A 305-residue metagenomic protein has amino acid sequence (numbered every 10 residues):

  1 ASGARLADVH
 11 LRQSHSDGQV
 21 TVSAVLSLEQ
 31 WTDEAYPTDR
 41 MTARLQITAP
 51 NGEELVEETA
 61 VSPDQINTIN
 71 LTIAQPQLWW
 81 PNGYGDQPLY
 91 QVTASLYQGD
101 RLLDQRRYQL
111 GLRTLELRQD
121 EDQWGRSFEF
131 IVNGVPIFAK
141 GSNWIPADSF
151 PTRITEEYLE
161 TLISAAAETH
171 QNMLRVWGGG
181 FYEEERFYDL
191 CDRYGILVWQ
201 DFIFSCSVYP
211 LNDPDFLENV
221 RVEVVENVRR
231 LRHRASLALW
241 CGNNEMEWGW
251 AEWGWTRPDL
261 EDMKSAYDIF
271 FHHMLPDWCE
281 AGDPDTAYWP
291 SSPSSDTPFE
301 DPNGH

Functional and structural regions predicted by a protein language model:
A1-L174, R193: Secreted/periplasmic carbohydrate-active enzymes, especially glycoside hydrolases
M173-R193, L197-H305: Substrate-binding/catalytic cleft of secreted carbohydrate-active enzymes, primarily glycoside hydrolases
